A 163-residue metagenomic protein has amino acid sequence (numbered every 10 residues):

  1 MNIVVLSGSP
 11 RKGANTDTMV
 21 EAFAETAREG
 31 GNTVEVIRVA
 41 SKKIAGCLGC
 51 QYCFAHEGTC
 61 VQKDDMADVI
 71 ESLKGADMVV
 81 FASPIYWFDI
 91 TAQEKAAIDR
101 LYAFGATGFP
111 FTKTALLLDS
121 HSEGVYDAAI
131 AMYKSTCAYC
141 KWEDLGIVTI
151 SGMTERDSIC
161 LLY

Functional and structural regions predicted by a protein language model:
M1-S83, F88-F104, C160: N-terminal beta1-alpha1-beta2 submodule of the flavodoxin-like/Rossmannoid cofactor-binding fold
R38-A45, S135-E155: Mobile beta-alpha loop/short-helix "lid" or hinge segments that flank ligand
A92-Q93, G105, F109-V148: Short, glycine-/small-residue-rich phosphate/pyrophosphate-handling segment
D119, G152-I159: A short acidic, helix-capping loop that chelates divalent metal ions and anchors anionic groups
Y163: Conserved small/polar residues in nucleotide/adenosyl-binding loops
